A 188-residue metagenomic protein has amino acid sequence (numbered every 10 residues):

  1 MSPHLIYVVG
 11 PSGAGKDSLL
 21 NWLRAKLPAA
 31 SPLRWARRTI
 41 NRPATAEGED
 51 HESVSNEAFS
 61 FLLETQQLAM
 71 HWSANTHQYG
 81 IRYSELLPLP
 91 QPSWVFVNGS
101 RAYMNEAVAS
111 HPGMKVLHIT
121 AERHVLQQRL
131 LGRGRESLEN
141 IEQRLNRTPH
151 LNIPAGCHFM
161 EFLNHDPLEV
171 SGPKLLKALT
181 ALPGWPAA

Functional and structural regions predicted by a protein language model:
V8: Hydrophobic anchor at the beta1->P-loop junction of P-loop NTPases
P11: P-loop (Walker A) phosphate-binding loop of NTP-binding proteins
A14: ATP-binding Walker
D17: Walker A/P-loop
R38-V95: ATP-dependent small-molecule kinase phosphotransfer cores that center on conserved nucleotide phosphate-binding segments
V95-G99, S110-G132: Conserved phosphate-donor/acceptor-positioning beta-strand/loop module used by diverse small-molecule
G132-L182, P186-A188: Small-molecule kinase domains that catalyze NTP-dependent phosphoryl transfer to phosphate-bearing small molecules
